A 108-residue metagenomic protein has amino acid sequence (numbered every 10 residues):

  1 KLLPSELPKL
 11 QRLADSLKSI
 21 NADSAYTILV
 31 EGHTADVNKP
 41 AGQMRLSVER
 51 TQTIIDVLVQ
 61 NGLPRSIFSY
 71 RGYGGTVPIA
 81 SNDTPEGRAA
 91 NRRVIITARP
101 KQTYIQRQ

Functional and structural regions predicted by a protein language model:
L2-L7, K18, H33-Q108: Periplasmic OmpA-like peptidoglycan-binding domain that tethers envelope proteins to the cell wall
L13-S16: A ubiquitous structural signal for well-ordered alpha-helices
D23-T27, R65: A general structural motif
